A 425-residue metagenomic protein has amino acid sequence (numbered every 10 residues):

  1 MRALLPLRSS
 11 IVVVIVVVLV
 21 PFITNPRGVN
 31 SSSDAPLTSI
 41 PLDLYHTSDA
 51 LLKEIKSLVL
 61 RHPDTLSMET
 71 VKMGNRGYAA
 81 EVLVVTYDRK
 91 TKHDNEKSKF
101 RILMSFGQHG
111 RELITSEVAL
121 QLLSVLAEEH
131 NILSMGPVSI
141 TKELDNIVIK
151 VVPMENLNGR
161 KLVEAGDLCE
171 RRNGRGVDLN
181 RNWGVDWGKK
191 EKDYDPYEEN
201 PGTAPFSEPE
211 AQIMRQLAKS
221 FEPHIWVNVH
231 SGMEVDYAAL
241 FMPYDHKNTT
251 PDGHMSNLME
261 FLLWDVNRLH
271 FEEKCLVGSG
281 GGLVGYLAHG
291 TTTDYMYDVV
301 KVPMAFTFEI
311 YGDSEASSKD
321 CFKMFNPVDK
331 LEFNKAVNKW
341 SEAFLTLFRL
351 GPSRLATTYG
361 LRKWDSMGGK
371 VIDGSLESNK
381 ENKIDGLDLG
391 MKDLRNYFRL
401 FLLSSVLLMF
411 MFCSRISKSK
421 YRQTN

Functional and structural regions predicted by a protein language model:
R2, V13-I40: N-terminal signal peptide
D43-F100: Soluble metallo-hydrolase cores and metallopeptidase-like ectodomains found primarily in the secretory/periplasmic
E96-S105, E112-M259, E309, A316-F325: Active-site/substrate-binding loop(s) of hydrolase catalytic cores
W226, E234-G253, H289-L361: Active-site-adjacent mobile loop/cap segments within catalytic or ligand-binding domains
K247-G285: Acidic, glycine-rich loop-and-strand cores that form catalytic or ligand-binding grooves in diverse globular domains
P352-T357, R395-N396, L407-N425: Transmembrane-helix exit/juxtamembrane "anchor" motif
L355-G386: Juxtamembrane amphipathic/hinge helix adjacent to a transmembrane helix
N379-S404: Juxtamembrane/start-of-transmembrane alpha-helix segments at the extracytoplasmic/lumenal side of membrane anchors
